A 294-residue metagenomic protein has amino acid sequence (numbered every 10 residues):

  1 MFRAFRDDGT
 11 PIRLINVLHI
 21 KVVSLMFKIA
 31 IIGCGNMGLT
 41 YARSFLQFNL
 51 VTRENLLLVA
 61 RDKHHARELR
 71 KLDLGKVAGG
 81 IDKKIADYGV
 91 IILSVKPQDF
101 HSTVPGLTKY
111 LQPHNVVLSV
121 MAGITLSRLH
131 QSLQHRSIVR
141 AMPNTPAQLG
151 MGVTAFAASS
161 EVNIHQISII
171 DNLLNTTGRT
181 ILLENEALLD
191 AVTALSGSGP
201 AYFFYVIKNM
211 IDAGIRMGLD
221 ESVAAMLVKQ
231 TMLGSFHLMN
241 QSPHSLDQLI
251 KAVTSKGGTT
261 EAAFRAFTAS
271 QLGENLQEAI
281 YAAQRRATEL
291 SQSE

Functional and structural regions predicted by a protein language model:
M1-L25: N-terminal amphipathic/basic-hydrophobic helices that include classical n-h-c signal peptides and signal-anchor
L18-G80, G152, I215-R216: NAD(P)+-binding Rossmann beta1-loop-alpha1 motif at the extreme N-terminus of oxidoreductases
C34, R136, A141-Q148, T177-A187 (+1 more regions): Mobile beta-alpha loop/short-helix "lid" or hinge segments that flank ligand
Y41, L57, K63, L72-D73 (+2 more regions): Rossmann-like NAD(P)(H) cofactor-binding subdomain of soluble oxidoreductases
L56, A66, K84, D220-L227 (+2 more regions): Small-residue helix-packing motif on alpha-helices
R128, S132-S137, V153-A191, Y202-P243: Internal alpha-helical scaffold of NAD(P)-dependent oxidoreductase catalytic cores
G199: Aromatic-residue-lined binding/catalytic grooves and analogous aromatic/hydrophobic interfacial grooves in multimeric
K229-E294: NAD(P)-dependent Rossmann-like dehydrogenase/reductase catalytic/cofactor-binding core
